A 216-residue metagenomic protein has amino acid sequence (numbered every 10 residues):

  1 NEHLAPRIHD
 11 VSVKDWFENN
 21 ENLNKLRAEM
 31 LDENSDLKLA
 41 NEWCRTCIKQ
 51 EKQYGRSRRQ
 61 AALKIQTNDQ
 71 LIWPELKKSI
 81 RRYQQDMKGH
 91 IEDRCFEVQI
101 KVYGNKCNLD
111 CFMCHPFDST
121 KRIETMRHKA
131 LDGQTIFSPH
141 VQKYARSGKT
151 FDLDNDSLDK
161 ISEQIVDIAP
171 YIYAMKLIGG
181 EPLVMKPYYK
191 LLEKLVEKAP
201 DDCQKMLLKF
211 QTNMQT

Functional and structural regions predicted by a protein language model:
N1, V13, C107-N108, Y188: Generic structural signal for small/hydrophobic residues in well-ordered secondary structure, especially within
N1-L71, F96: Accessory C-terminal segments flanking Radical SAM cores
L37-N41, K101, N105-N108: Processing junctions and N-termini across compartments
R45-T46, L109-M113: C-type cytochrome heme c attachment motif
I48-Q50, C114-T120: Detector for the c-type heme attachment site
K52-V98, K106-L109, A130: Recognition helices and adjacent regulatory flanks at domain boundaries
C95-K106, F117-D156, A169-K186, K198-T216: Core AdoMet radical
I161-I168, E193-D201: Leucine-rich repeat
